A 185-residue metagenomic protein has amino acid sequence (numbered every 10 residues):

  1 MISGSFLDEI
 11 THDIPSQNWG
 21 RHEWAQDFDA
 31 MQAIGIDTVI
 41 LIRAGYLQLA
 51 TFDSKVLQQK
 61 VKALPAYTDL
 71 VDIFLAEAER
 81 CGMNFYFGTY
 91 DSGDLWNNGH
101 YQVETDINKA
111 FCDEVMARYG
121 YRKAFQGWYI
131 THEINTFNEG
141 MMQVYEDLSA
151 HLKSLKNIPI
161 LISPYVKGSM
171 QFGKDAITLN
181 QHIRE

Functional and structural regions predicted by a protein language model:
M1-F6, T38-I40, G82-Y86, A124-Y129 (+2 more regions): Structural preference for beta-strand elements that scaffold enzyme active sites
M1-R21, Y145-K153, I158-G168: Mobile, glycine- and charge-enriched loop segments and immediately flanking short secondary-structure elements within
L7-H12, A44, Y90-D94, I130-N135 (+1 more regions): Active-site beta-loop-alpha junctions enriched in small/polar residues
I14-W19, A50-L64, N97-V103, M170-T178: Short, flexible/disordered intra-domain loops and linkers
P15-Q32, T105-R118, K174-R184: Short, acidic/polar
R21-G93, M141-I160: Aromatic-lined substrate-binding rim segments of carbohydrate-active enzymes
Y90-W96, F111-M141: Active-site groove signature of glycoside hydrolases
E104, E133-M142, K153-E185: Extracellular glycoside hydrolase catalytic/binding regions
